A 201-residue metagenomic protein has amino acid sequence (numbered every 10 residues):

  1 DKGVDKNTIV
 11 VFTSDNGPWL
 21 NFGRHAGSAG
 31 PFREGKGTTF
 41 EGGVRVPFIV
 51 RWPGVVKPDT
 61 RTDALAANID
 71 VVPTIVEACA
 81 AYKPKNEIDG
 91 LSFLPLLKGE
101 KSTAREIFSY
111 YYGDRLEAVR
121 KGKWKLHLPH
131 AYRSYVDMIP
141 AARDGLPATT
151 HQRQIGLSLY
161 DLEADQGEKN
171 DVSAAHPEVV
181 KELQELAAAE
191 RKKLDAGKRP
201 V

Functional and structural regions predicted by a protein language model:
D1, N21-F22, S28-E87, L91-S102 (+1 more regions): Substrate-binding rim/cap in mid-to-C-terminal beta-strand-loop elements of soluble/periplasmic
D1-R24: Metal-dependent active-site segment of extracytoplasmic phospho-/sulfohydrolases and closely related
G3, K36, C79, L97-K101 (+4 more regions): Sec/Tat-exported extracytoplasmic proteins
V4-V10, R45-V46, S102-E106, K121-W124 (+1 more regions): Loop/turn elements at helix/coil->beta-strand transitions in domains of secreted/extracellular proteins
F12-L20, D89-G90, Y110-D114, A187-E190 (+1 more regions): Short, solvent-exposed turn/loop segments enriched in Gly/Ser/Thr/Pro and often Arg
F32, F93, F108-S109, L126: Bulky hydrophobic/aromatic "packing anchor" residues in well-ordered structure
K36, F40-V44, Y111-S173: C-terminal, low-complexity/hydrophilic appendages and adjacent surface loops of extracellular/periplasmic anionic
V72-V76, L94, K98, K125 (+4 more regions): Non-transmembrane alpha-helical segments in soluble domains of secreted/periplasmic/extracellular proteins
